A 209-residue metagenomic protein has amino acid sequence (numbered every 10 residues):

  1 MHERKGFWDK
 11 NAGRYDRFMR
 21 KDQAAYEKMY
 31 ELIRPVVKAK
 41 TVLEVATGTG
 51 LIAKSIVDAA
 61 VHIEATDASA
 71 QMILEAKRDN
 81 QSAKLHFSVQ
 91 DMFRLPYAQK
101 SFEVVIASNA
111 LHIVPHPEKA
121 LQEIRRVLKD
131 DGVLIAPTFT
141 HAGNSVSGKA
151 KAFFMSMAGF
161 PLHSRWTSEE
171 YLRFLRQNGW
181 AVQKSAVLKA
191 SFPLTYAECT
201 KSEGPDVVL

Functional and structural regions predicted by a protein language model:
M1-G13: N-terminal, positively charged/glycine-rich alpha-helical extensions of SAM-dependent methyltransferases
K21-K40: Conserved alpha-helix/loop element of class I SAM-dependent methyltransferases that forms part of the SAM/SAH-binding
L43-R94: Class I SAM-dependent methyltransferase SAM/SAH-binding core
I106: A conserved beta-strand element that flanks and buttresses the S-adenosyl-L-methionine
E118-D130: A short glycine-rich, Lys/Arg-flanked "PGG" loop and its adjoining helix->strand segment in the class I
I135-A158: Conserved class I S-adenosyl-L-methionine
H163-G179: Short alpha-helix
N178-W180, K184-L209: Core SAM-dependent methyltransferase catalytic element
